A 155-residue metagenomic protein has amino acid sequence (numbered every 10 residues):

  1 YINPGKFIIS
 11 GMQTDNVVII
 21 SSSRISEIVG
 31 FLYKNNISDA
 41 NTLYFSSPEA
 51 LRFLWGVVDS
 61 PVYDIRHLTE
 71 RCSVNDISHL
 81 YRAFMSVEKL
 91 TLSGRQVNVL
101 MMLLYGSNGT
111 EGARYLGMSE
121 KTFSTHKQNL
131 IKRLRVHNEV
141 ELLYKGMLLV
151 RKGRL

Functional and structural regions predicted by a protein language model:
Y1-R82: N-terminal regulatory/sensing modules of transcriptional regulators
N35, V58, G106, G146-L149: Alpha-helix boundary/capping residues
S38-N41, G109, K152: A general structural signal for well-ordered secondary-structure junctions
R71-N75, S107, H137: Short coil/turn linker and secondary-structure boundary residues
Y81-T122: Helix-turn-helix DNA-binding segment
H126-N129: Residues within the DNA-recognition helix of helix-turn-helix
I131-L155: Basic, Lys/Arg-enriched C-terminal extension of HTH/homeodomain DNA-binding domains
